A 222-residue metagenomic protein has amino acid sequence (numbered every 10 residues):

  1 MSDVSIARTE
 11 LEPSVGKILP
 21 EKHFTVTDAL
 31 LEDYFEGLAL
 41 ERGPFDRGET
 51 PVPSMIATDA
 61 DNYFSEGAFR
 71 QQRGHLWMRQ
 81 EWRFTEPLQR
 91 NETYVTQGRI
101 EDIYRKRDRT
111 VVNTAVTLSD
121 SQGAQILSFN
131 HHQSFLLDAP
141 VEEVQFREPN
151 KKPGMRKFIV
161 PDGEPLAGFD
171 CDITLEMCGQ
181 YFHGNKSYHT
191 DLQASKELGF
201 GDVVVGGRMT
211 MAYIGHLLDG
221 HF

Functional and structural regions predicted by a protein language model:
M1-S2, S121: Polar low-complexity intrinsically disordered regions
S2-R79, P140-F222: Hot-dog-fold acyl-thioester-processing enzymes
M78-Q122: Hydrophobic beta-sheet segments that form the core/acyl-binding groove of ACP/CoA-dependent acyl-chain-processing
K106, D138-P140: FAD-binding core of flavoproteins
I126-F129: A structural microfeature
H132-L136: Short beta-strand edge segments in extracellular beta-sheet folds
